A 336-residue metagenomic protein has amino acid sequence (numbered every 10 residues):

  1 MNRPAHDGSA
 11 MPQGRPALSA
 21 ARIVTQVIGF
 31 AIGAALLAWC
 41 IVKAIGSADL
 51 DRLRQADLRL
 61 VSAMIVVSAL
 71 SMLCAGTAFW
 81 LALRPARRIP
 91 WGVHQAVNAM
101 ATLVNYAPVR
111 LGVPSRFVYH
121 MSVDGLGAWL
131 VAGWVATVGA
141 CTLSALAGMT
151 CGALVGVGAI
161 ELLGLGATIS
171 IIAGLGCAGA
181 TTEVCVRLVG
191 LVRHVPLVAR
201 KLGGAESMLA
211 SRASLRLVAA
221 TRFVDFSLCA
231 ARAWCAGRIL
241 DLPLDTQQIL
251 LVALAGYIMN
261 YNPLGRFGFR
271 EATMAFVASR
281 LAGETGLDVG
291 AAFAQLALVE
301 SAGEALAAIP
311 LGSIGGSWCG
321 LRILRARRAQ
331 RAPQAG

Functional and structural regions predicted by a protein language model:
M1-M100, G148, G152-Y261, L281-G336: Predominantly cytoplasmic-facing regulatory/coupling regions of multi-pass membrane proteins
L73-F79, A107-V118, L143, Q247 (+1 more regions): Transmembrane helix boundary and interhelical junction motifs in multipass membrane proteins
L83-I89, V118-W129: Transmembrane-helix boundary and interhelical linker motifs in polytopic inner-membrane proteins
Q95-G125: Extended non-transmembrane interhelical loops and adjacent amphipathic helices of multipass membrane proteins
T102, V138-T142, E300: Structural signature of transmembrane alpha-helices in multi-pass secondary transporters
H120-A128, A272-A292: Interfacial segments of multi-pass membrane proteins
A132-V135, A297: Membrane-interface helix-entry/capping residues at the boundaries of transmembrane alpha-helices
W134-G156: Hydrophobic alpha-helical transmembrane segments of ABC transporter permease domains
